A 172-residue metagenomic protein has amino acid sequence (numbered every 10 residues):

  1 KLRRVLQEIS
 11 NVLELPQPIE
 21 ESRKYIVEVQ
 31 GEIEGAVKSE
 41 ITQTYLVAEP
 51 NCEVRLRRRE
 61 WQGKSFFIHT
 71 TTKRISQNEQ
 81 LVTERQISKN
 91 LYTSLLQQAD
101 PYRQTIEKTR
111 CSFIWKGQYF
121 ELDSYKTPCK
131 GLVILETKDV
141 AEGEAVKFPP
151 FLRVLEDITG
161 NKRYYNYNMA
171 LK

Functional and structural regions predicted by a protein language model:
K1-K172: Phosphate-end processing signature that detects enzymes handling 5′-triphosphorylated RNA and polyphosphate
